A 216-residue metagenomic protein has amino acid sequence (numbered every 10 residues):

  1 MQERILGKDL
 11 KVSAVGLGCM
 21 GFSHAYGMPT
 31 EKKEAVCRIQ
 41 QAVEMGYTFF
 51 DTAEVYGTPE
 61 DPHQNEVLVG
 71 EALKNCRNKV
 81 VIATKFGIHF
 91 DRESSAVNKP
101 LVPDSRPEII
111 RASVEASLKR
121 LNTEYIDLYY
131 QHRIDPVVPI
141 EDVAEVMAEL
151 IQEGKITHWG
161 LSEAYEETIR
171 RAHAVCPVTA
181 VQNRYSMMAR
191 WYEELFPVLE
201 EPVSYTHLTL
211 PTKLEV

Functional and structural regions predicted by a protein language model:
M1-V81: N-terminal binding-site loop/beta-alpha segment at the start of enzyme catalytic domains that lines or forms
K11-S13, M20, A25, R92-K99 (+1 more regions): Glycine-rich, positively charged active-site loop/lid region within alpha/beta enzyme cores that binds and organizes
L17, F50, V69, I82 (+5 more regions): Conserved, mostly hydrophobic/aromatic
M20-F22, V55, K85-H89, Q131-I134 (+2 more regions): Active-site beta-loop-alpha junctions enriched in small/polar residues
E31-A42, R106-K119: Short, acidic/polar
L118-D135: Active-site groove signature of glycoside hydrolases
I134-L208: Beta/alpha (TIM)-barrel catalytic core signal, keyed to glycine-rich beta->alpha loops juxtaposed to Asp/Glu that bind
H207, K213-V216: Single conserved hydrophobic/aromatic residue that forms the stacking wall/gate of nucleotide- or nucleobase-binding
